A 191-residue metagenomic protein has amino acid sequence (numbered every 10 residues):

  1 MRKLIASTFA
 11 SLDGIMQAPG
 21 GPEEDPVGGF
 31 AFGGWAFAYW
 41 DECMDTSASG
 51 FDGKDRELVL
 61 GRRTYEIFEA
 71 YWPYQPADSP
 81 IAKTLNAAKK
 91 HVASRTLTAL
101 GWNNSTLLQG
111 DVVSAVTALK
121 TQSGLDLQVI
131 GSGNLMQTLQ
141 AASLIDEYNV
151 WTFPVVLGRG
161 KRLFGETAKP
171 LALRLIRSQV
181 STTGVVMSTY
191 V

Functional and structural regions predicted by a protein language model:
M1-L144, P154-V191: Portal/gating segments that form or line small-molecule/metal binding sites
